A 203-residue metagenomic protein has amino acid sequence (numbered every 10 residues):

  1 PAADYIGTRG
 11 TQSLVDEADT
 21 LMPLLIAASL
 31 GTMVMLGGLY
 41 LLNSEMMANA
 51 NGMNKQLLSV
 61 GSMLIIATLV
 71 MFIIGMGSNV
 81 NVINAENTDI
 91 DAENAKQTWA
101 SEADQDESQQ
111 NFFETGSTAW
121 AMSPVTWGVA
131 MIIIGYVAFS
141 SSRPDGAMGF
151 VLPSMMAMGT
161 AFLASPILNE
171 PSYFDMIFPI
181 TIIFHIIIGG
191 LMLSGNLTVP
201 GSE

Functional and structural regions predicted by a protein language model:
P1-E203: Hydrophobic, aromatic-enriched alpha-helical segments typical of multi-pass transmembrane helices
